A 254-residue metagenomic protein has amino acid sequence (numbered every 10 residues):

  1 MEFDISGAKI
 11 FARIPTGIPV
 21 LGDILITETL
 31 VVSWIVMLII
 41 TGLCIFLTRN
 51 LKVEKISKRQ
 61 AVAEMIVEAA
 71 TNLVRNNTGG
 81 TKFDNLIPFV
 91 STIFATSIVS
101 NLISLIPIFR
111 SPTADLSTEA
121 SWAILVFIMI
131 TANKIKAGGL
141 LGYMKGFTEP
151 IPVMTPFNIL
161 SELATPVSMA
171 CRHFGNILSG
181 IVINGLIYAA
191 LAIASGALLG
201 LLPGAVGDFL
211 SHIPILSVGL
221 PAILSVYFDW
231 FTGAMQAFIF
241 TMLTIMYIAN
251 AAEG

Functional and structural regions predicted by a protein language model:
M1-G254: Selective transmembrane helix interface/packing segments
